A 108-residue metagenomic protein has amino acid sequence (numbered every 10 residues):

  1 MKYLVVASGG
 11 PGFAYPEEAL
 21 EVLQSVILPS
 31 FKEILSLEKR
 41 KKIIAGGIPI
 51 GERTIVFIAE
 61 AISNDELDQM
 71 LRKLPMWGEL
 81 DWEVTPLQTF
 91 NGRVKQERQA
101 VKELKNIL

Functional and structural regions predicted by a protein language model:
M1-L108: Conserved, structured core segments of small domains
